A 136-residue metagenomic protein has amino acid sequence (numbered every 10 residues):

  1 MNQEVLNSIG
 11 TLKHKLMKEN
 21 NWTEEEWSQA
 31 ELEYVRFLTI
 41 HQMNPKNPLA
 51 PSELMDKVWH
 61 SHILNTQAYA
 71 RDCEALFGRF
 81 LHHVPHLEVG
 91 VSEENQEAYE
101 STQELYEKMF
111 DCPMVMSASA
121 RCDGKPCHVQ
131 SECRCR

Functional and structural regions predicted by a protein language model:
M1-R136: Intrinsically disordered, low-complexity, repeat-rich regions that form long N- or C-terminal tails or large
